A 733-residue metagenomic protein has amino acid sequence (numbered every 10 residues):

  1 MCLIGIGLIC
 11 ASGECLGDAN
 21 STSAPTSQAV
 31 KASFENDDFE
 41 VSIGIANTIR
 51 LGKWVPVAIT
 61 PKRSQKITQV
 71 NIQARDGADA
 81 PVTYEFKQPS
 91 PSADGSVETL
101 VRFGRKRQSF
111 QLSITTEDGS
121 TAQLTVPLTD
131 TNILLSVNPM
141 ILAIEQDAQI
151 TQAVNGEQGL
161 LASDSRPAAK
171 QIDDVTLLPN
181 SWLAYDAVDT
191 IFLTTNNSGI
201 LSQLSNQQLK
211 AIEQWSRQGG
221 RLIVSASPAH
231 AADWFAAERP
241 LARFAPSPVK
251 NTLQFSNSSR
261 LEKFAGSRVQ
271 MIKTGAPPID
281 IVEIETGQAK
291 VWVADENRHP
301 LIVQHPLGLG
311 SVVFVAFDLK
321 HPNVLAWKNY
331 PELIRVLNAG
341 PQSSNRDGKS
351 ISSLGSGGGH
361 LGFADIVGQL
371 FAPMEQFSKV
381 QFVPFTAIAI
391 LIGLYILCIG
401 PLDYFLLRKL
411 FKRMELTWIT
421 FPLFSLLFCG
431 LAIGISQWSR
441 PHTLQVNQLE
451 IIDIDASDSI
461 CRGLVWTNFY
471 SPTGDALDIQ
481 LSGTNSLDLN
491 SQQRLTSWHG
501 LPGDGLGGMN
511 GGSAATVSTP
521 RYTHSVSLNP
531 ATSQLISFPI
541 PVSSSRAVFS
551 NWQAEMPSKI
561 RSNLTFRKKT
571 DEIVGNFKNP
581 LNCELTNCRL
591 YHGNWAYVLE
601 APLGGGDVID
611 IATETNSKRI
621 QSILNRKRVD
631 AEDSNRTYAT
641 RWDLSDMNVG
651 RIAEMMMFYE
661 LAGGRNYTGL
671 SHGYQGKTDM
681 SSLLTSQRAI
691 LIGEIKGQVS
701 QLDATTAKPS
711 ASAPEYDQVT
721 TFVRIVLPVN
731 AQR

Functional and structural regions predicted by a protein language model:
M1-A11: Bacterial N-terminal signal peptides
G13-G17: Sec/Tat signal peptide C-region and signal peptidase I cleavage site
D18-A78, Y84-S113, T131-N138, Q214 (+11 more regions): Extracellular ligand-binding/catalytic regions of CAZymes and related secreted enzymes and adhesion modules
E117-Q123: Short acidic/polar inter-strand loop motif in beta-rich domains
Q123-Q152, R346-G348: Low-complexity, Pro/Ser/Thr- and charge-rich linker/hinge segments at domain boundaries
L142-P240, F314-V315, K379-V383, L407 (+1 more regions): Helical hinge/lid and interdomain linker segments adjacent to catalytic or ligand-binding clefts that mediate domain
L183-A184, L193-V282, G287-E296, L325 (+1 more regions): A glycine-rich, often tryptophan-bearing local segment used as a flexible ligand/cofactor-contacting loop or short
W466-K618: Soluble catalytic regions of membrane-associated enzymes that act on cell-envelope and secretory-pathway components
